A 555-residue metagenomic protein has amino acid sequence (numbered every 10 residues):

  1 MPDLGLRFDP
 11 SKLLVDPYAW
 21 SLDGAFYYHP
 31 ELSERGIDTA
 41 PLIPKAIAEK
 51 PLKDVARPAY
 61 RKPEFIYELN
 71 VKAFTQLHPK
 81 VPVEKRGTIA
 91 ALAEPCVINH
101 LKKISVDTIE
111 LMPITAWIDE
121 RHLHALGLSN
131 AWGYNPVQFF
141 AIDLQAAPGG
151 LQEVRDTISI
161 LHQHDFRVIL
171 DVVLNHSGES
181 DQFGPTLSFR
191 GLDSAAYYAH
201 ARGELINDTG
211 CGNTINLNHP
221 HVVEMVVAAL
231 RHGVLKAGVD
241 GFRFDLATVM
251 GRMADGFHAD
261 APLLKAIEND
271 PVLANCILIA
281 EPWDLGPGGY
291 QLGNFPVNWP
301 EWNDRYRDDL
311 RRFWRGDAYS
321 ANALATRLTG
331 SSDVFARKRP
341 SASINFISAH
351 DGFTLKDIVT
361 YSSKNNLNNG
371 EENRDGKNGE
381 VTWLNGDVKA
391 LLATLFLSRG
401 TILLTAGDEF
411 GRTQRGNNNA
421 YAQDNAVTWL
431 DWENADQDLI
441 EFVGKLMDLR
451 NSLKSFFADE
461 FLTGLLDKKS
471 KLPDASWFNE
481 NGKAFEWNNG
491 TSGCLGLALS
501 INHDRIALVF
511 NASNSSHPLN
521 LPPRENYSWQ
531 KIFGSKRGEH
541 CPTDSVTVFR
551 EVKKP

Functional and structural regions predicted by a protein language model:
M1-P63, Y67, K72, I89 (+3 more regions): Carbohydrate-interacting/catalytic domains
Y27, L42, I47, M253 (+8 more regions): Conserved alpha/beta catalytic core and glycan-binding cleft of carbohydrate-active enzymes
K53-A56, M250-A254, R337, W383-G386 (+1 more regions): Active-site rim elements
K62-E64, W132-V137, L192-D193, D208-G210 (+8 more regions): Short, solvent-exposed loop/turn segments at the edges of secondary structure
E64-F65, D107-E110, D165-R167, D240-G241 (+5 more regions): Beta-sheet entry/capping signal
N70-T75, S105, T115, Q138 (+13 more regions): Short, flexible loop/turn elements at secondary-structure junctions
N70-V239, R243-V272, G289: Substrate-binding/active-site clefts of carbohydrate-active enzymes
L77-P79, G288, L355-I358, Q414 (+2 more regions): Short helix/loop capping segments that flank catalytic or ligand/cofactor-binding pockets
